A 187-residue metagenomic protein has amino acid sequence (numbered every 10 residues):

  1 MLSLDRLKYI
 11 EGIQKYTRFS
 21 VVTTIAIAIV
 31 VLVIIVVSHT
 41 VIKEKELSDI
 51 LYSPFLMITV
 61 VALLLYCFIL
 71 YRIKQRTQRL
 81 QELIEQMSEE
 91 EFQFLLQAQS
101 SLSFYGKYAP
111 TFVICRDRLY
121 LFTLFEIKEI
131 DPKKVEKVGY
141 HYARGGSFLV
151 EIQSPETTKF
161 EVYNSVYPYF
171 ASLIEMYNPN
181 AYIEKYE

Functional and structural regions predicted by a protein language model:
M1-Y16, E46-F112: Anionic N-terminal interaction surfaces
R18-H39, M57-L64: Canonical alpha-helical transmembrane segments of integral membrane proteins
I35-D49: Long, highly hydrophobic alpha-helical transmembrane signal-anchor segments
Y108, F122-L124, P155-E156: Short strand-coil-strand connectors
P110-I114, E151-Q153: Short, exposed beta-strand/loop patches in secreted or surface proteins that constitute
L119, E129-R144: Phosphoinositide-dependent membrane-docking surfaces
E126-I130, T158-E161: Short beta-strand segments
G139-E187: Acidic, Ser/Thr- and proline-rich intrinsically disordered linker/docking segments of eukaryotic scaffolds
